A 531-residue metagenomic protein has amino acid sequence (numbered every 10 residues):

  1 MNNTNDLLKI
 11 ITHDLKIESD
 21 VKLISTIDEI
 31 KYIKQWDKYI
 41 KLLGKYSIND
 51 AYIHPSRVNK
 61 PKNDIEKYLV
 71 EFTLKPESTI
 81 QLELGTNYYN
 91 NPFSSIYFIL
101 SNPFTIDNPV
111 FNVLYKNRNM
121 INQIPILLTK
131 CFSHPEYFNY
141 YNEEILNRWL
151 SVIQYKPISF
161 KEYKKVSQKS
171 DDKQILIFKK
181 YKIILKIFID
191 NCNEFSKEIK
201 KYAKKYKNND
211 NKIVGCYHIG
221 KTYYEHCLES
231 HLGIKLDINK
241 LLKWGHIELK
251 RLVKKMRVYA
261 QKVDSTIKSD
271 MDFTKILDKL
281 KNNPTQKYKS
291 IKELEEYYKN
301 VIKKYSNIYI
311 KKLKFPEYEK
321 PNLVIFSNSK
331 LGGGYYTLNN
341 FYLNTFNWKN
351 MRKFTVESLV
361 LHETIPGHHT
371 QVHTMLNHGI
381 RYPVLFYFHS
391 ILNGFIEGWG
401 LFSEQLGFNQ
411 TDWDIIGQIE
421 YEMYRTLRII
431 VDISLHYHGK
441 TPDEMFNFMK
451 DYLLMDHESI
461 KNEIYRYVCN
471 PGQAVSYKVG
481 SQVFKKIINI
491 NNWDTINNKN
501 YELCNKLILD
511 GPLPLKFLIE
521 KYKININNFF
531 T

Functional and structural regions predicted by a protein language model:
M1-T531: N-terminal maturation segment of proteins
